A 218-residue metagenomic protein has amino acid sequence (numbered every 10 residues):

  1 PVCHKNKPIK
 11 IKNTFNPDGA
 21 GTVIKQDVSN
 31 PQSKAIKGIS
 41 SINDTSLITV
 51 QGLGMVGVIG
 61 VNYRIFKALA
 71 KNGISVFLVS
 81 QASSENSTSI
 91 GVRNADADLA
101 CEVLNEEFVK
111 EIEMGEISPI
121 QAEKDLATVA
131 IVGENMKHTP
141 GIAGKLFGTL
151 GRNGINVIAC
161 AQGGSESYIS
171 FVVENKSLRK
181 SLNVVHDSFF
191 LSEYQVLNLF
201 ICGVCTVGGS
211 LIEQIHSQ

Functional and structural regions predicted by a protein language model:
P1-Q195: C-terminal catalytic "cap/lid" subdomain
V2, G141, L211-S217: Ubiquitous "structural anchor" signal
L197-H216: Glycine-rich adenosine-cofactor-binding loop
